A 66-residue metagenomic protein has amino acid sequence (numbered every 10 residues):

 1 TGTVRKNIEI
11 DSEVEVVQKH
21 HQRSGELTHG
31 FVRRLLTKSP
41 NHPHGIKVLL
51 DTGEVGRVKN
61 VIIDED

Functional and structural regions predicted by a protein language model:
T1-D66: Basic/aromatic-rich interaction segments and small domains that mediate binding to polyanionic partners
